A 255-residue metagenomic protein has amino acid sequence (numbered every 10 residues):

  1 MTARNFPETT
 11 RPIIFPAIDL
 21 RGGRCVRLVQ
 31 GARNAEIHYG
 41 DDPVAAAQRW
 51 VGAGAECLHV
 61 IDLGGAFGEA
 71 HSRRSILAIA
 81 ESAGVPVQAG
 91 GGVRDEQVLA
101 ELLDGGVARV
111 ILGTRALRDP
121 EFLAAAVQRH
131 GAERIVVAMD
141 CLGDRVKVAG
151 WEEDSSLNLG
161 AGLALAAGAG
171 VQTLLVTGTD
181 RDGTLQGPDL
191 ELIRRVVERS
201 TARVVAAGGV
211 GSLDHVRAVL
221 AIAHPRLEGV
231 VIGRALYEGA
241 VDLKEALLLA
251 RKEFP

Functional and structural regions predicted by a protein language model:
I13-A17, C57, G84-Q88, A108-I111 (+5 more regions): Structural preference for beta-strand elements that scaffold enzyme active sites
D19, W50, L58, L102 (+5 more regions): Conserved, mostly hydrophobic/aromatic
G22-N34, A100-L103, V107-D182: Conserved anion-binding
Y39-W50, R94-A100, S155-L165: Short, acidic/polar
G52, E56-G105: N-terminal active-site wall of soluble small-molecule enzyme domains
G68-G90, F122-D140, L185-S212: Alpha-helix-loop-beta-strand connector modules within alpha/beta enzyme cores
A83-R109, E191-R226, V241, A246: Catalytic cores of alpha/beta
F122-R129, L220-A223, L227-I232, L236-P255: C-terminal helical cap(s) of enzyme catalytic domains, especially alpha/beta-barrels
